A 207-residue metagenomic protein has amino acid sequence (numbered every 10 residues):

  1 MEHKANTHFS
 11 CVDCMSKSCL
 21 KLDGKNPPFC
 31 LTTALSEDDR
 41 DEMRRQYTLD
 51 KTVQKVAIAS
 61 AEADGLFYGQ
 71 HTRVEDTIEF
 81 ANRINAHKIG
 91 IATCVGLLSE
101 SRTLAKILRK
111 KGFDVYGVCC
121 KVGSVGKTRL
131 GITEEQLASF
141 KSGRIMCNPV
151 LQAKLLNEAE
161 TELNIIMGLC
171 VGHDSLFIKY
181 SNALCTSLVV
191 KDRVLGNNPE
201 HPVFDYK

Functional and structural regions predicted by a protein language model:
E2-K88, V95-S99: Electropositive, gly/pro-rich neighborhoods at or near active sites that engage anionic ligands
G65-G69, F140-I145, L163-N164: Short, flexible loop segments at the rims of nucleotide/cofactor-binding pockets, characterized by
F67-V74, T93-S101, S124, N164-S175: Gly/Ser/Thr-rich loops at beta-strand to alpha-helix junctions that form or flank small-molecule/cofactor-binding
R83-G90, L155-E162: Short, surface-exposed connector motifs at secondary-structure boundaries
S99-P149: Long, charge-dense
E100-I107, D174-A183: Short Gly/Thr/Asp-enriched flexible loops that form oxyanion-binding sites at enzyme active sites
S142-E158, L169-V171: Active-site glycine-rich loop that binds ribose-phosphate moieties when present
N182-K207: Short, flexible loop segments at boundaries between secondary-structure elements
